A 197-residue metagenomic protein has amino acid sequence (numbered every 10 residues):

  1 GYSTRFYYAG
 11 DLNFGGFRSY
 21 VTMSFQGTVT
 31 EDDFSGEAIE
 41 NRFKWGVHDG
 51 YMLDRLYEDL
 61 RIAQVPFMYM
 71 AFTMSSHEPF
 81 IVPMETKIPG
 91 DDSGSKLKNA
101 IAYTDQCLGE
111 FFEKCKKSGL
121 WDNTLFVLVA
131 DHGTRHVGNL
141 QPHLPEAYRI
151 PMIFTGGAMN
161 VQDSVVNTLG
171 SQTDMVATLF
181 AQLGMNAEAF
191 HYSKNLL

Functional and structural regions predicted by a protein language model:
G1-L197: Solvent-exposed soluble domains appended to multi-pass membrane proteins
